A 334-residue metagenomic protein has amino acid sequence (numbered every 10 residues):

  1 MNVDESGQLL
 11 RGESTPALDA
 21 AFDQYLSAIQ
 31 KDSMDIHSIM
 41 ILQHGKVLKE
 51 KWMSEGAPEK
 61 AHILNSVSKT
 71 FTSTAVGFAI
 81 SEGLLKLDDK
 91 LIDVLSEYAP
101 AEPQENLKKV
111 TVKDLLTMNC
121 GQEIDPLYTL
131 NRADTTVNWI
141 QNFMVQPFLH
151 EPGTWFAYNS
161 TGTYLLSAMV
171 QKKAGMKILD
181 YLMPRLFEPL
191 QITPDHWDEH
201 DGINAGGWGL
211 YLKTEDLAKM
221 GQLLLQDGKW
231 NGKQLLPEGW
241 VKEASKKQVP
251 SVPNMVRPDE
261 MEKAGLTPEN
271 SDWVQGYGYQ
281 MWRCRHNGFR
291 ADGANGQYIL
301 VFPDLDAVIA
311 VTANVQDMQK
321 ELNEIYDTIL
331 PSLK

Functional and structural regions predicted by a protein language model:
M1-A57, H62, I80-L85, T117 (+1 more regions): N-terminal leader/targeting segments and the immediately adjacent pre-domain N-terminus
G45, I63-D88, L115, L166-V170 (+1 more regions): Active-site SXXK
P58, D125-G209: Catalytic-site signature segments of enzymes, centered on catalytic residues
I63, E82-C120, V145, A174-L212: Active-site helix/loop module of the DD-peptidase/beta-lactamase fold, centered on the serine-lysine SxxK catalytic
F78-K86, Q171-M183, F187-D195, T214-L236 (+2 more regions): Bacterial peptidoglycan biogenesis and beta-lactam-recognition machinery
G162-M169, W208-K229, Q297-T312: Active-site-proximal alpha-helical segments within enzyme catalytic domains
T193-P194, K246-V308: Active-site Gly/Thr loop motif
G288-K334: Structured C-terminal helix/loop/strand segments within mature extracytoplasmic catalytic/sensor domains
